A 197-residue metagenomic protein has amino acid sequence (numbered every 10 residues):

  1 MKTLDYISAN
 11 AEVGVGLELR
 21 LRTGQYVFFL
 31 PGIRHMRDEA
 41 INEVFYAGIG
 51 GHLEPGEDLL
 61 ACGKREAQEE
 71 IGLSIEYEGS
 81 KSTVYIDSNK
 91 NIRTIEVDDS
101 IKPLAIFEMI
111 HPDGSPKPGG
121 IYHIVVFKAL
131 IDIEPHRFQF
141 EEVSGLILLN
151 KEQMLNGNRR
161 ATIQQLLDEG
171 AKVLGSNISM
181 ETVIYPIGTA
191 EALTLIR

Functional and structural regions predicted by a protein language model:
M1-G48, L60, S74-G79: N-terminal strand-loop-strand
S8, H52-G56, G120: Aromatic-acidic/polar surface patches that form glycan- and anion
L17, G50, I75, I124-V126 (+1 more regions): Residue-level detection of beta-strand scaffold positions
T23-Y26, T83-I86, I101-K102, I131-P135: Short, charged/polar surface micro-motifs in flexible loops or helix N-caps
P31-R34, R65, E69, I147: Short, cationic motifs built from Arg/Lys/His that form the positively charged side of catalytic pockets
R37, Y85-N89, P135-F138, G157: Short catalytic/ligand-binding loop motif for oxyanion handling, primarily in non-cytosolic enzymes, centered on
E43-F45, P103, F107, H111-R197: Nudix hydrolase/Nudix homology domain
G48-I101: The catalytic Nudix box helix
